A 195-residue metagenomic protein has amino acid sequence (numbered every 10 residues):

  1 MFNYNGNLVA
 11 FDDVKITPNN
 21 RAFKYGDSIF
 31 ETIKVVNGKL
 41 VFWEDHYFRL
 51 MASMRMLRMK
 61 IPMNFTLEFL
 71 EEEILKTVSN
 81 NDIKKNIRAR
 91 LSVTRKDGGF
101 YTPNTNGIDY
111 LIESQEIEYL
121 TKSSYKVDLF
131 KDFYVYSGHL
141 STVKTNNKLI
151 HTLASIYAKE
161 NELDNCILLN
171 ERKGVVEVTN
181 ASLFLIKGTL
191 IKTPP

Functional and structural regions predicted by a protein language model:
M1-K76, G99-P195: Helix-start/capping segments and mature chain N-termini
I74, N80-V93: Ordered, amphipathic secondary-structure segments that act as subunit-interaction surfaces in large macromolecular
T94-G98: Translation machinery proteins
